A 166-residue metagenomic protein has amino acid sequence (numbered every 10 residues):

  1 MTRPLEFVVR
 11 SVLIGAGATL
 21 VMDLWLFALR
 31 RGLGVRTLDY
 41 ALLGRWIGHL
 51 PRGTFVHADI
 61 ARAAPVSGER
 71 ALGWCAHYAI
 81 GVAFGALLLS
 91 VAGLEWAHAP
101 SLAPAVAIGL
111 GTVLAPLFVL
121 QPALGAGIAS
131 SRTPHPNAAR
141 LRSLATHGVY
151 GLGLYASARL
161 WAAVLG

Functional and structural regions predicted by a protein language model:
M1-G166: Juxtamembrane/disordered regions of integral membrane proteins
